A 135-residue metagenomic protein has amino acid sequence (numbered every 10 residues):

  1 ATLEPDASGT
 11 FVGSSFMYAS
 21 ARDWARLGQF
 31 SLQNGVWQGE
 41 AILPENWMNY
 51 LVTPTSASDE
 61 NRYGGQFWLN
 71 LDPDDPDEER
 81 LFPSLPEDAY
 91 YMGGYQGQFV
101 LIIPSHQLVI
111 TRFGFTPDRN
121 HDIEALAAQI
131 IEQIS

Functional and structural regions predicted by a protein language model:
A1-E4, V52-V109: Active-site Gly/Thr loop motif
A1-L3, D23-R26, G35-V36, W47 (+1 more regions): Penicillin-recognizing serine hydrolase domain
A1-S15, A19, N46: Active-site helix/loop module of the DD-peptidase/beta-lactamase fold, centered on the serine-lysine SxxK catalytic
S8-F11, S31, G35, P73-D74 (+2 more regions): Solvent-exposed loop/turn segments at secondary-structure junctions within structured extracellular/periplasmic domains
S15-V36, Q98-F113: Active-site-proximal alpha-helical segments within enzyme catalytic domains
A25-L32, M48, V52, W68 (+2 more regions): Non-transmembrane alpha-helical segments in soluble domains of secreted/periplasmic/extracellular proteins
G35-L43, N120: Structural helix-adjacent loops and short alpha-helical linkers that scaffold large soluble proteins
A89-S135: Structured C-terminal helix/loop/strand segments within mature extracytoplasmic catalytic/sensor domains
